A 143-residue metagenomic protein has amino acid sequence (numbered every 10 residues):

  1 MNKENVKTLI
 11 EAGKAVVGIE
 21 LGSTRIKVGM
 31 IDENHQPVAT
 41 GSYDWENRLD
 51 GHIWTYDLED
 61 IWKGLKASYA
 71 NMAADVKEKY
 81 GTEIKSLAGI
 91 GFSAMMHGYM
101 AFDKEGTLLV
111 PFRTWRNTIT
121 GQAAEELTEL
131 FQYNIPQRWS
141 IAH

Functional and structural regions predicted by a protein language model:
M1-N2, I26: Generic cytosolic/nucleocytoplasmic N-terminal low-complexity/intrinsically disordered segments
N2-G13, V17-G18, E33, I84 (+1 more regions): Active-site core segments that coordinate phosphate-bearing ligands/cofactors across diverse enzyme families
T8-L9, I19-G22, G91-S93: Short loop/turn motifs at secondary-structure junctions and domain boundaries
I10, K14, I26-K27, I90 (+1 more regions): A residue-level detector for conformationally permissive "hinge/kink" positions
V16, L21-E59, T107-T114: Short glycine-rich, Thr/Ser-proximal phosphate-binding strand/loop in the N-terminal lobe of ATP-dependent enzymes
G22, K27, I61-G64, S68 (+1 more regions): General structural feature for long, well-ordered alpha-helical segments within catalytic domains of soluble enzymes
G41-E83: N-terminal phosphate-binding loop and adjacent alpha-helix
A70-H143: Glycine-rich phosphate-binding/catalytic subdomain of phosphoryl-transfer and nucleotide/sugar-phosphate-processing
